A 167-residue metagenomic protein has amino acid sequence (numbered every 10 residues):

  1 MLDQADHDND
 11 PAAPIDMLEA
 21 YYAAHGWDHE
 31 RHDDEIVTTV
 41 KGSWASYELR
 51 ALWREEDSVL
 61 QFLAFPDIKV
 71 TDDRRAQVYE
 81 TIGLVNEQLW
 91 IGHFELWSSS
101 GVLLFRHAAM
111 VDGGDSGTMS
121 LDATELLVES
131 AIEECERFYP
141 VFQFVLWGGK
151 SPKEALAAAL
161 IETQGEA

Functional and structural regions predicted by a protein language model:
M1-A20, F65-I68: Terminal, regulation- and interaction-focused segments at domain boundaries
D6, L63-T71, G117-S120, T124: Short histidine-centered catalytic/ligand-binding loop motif
A20, H25-F62, D67: Ser/Thr-rich, low-complexity intrinsically disordered terminal regions
I36-V37, G101-H107: A generic structural motif
P66-L104: Short, internal acidic amphipathic alpha-helical interface segments that mediate docking to partner proteins
W90-H93, W97, F138-K150: Long, hydrophobic, amphipathic alpha-helical segments used as structural scaffolds
A108-F142: Long, amphipathic alpha-helical coupling/dimerization segments that relay conformational signals between
Q143-A167: Short, highly charged C-terminal tails/helix-capping segments
